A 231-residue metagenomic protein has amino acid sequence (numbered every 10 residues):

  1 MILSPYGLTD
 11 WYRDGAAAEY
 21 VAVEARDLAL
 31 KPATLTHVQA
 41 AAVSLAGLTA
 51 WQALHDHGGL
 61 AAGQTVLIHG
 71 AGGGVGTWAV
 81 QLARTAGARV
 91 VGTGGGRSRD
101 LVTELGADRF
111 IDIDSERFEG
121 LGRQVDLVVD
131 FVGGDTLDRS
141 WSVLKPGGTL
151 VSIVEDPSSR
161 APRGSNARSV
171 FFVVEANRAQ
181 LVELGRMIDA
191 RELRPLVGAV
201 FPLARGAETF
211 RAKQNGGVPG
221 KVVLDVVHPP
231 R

Functional and structural regions predicted by a protein language model:
M1-R231: Terminal helix/beta-alpha structural elements that buttress the NAD(P)+-binding lobe
